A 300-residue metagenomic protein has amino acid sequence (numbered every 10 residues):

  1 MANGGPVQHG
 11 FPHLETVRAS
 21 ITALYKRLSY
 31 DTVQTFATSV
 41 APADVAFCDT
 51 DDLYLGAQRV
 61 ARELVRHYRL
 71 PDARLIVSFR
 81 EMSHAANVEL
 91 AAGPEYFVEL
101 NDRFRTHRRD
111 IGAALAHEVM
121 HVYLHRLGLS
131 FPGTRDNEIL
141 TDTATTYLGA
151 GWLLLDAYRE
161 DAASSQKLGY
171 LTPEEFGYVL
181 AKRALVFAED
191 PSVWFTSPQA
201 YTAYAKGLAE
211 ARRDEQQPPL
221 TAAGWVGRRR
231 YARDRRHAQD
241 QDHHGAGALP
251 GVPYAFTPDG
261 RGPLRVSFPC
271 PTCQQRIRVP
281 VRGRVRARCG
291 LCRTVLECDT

Functional and structural regions predicted by a protein language model:
M1-E15, A19, K167-T300: Pan-zinc metallopeptidase signature
A2-C48, P132: N-terminal alpha-helical scaffold/docking segments in eukaryotic complex subunits
R27-G93, F104-R108: Auxiliary, metal-adjacent structural segments of Zn-dependent hydrolase domains
L53, A57, G112, N137 (+1 more regions): Hydrophobic (often cysteine-bearing) scaffold residues that line and stabilize catalytic clefts of nucleotide/cofactor
Y96-L115, G133-D136: Short pre-active-site segment immediately N-terminal to the catalytic Zn-binding motif
I111-E118, G151-D156: A structural motif
A113-L129, T146: Active-site recognition of the HExxH zinc-binding catalytic motif
T134-G169: Post-HExxH zinc-binding segment in Zn-dependent metallohydrolases
